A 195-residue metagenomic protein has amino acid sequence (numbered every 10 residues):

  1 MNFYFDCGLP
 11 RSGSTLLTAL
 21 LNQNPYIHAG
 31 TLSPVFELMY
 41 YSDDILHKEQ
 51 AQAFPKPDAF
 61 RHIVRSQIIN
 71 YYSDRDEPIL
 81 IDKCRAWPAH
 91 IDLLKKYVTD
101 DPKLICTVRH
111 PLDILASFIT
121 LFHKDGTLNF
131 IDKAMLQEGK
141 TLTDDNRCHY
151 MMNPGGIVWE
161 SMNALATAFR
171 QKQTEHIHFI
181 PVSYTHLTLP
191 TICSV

Functional and structural regions predicted by a protein language model:
M1-R75: PAPS-dependent sulfotransferase catalytic core
D6-G8, L80-K83, C106-V108, F179-V182: Short beta-strand segments
L32, R85, R109-H110: Histidine-centered beta-alpha loop that forms part of the nucleotide-sugar donor binding/catalytic region in diverse
R61-D74, A116-L187: PAPS-dependent sulfotransferase catalytic domain
Y71-H90: Glycine-rich phosphate-binding loop used to anchor ATP phosphates in small-molecule kinases, encompassing both
H90-K96: A short acidic, amphipathic alpha-helical/loop segment
V98-F118: Conserved phosphate-donor/acceptor-positioning beta-strand/loop module used by diverse small-molecule
H186-V195: Single conserved hydrophobic/aromatic residue that forms the stacking wall/gate of nucleotide- or nucleobase-binding
